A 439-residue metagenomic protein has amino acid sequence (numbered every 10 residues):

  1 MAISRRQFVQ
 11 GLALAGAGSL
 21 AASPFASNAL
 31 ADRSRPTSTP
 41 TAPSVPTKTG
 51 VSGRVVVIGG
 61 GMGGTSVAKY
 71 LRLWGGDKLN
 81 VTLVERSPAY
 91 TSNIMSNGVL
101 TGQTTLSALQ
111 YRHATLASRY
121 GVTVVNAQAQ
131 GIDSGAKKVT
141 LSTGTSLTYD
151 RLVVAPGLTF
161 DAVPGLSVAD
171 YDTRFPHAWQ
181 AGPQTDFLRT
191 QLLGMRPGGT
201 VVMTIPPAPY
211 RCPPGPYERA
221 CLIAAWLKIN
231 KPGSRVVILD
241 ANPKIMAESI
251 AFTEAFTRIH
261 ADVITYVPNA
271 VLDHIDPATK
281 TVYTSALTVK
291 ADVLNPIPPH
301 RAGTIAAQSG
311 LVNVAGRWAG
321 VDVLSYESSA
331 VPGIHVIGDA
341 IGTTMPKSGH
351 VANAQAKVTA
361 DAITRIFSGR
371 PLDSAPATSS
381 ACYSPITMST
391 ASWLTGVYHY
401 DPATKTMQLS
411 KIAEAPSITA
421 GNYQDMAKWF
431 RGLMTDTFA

Functional and structural regions predicted by a protein language model:
M1-G16: N-terminal secretory signal peptides and thylakoid transit peptides that target proteins across membranes
L30-R35, A42-T123, P209-A247: Beta1-alpha1 glycine-rich phosphate/pyrophosphate-binding loop at the start of Rossmann-like nucleotide-binding domains
R119, T123-G131, A136-V139, L147 (+1 more regions): A Rossmann-like FAD-binding core segment of flavoenzymes
P156-N230: Glycine-rich dinucleotide-binding loop and its adjacent helix/turn
D170-P197, A291-V293, I297-A354: FAD-site-proximal beta/loop scaffold in flavoenzymes
A340-P376: A conserved FAD-binding loop/helix module that cradles the flavin
T364-D401: Active-site-proximal substrate-binding core of FAD-dependent oxidoreductases
T395-A439: C-terminal auxiliary extensions adjacent to catalytic cores
